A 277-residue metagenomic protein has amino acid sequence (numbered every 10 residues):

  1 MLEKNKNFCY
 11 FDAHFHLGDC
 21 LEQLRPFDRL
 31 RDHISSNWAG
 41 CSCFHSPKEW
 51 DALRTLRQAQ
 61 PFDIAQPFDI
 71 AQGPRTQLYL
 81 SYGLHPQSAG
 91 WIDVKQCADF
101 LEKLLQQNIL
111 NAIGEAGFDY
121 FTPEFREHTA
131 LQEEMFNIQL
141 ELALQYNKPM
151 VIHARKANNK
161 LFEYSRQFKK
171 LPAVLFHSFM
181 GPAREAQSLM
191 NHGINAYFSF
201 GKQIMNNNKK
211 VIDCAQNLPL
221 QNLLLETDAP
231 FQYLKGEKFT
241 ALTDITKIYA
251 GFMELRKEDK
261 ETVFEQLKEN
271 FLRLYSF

Functional and structural regions predicted by a protein language model:
M1-F277: Mid-domain alpha/beta scaffold segments of enzyme catalytic cores
